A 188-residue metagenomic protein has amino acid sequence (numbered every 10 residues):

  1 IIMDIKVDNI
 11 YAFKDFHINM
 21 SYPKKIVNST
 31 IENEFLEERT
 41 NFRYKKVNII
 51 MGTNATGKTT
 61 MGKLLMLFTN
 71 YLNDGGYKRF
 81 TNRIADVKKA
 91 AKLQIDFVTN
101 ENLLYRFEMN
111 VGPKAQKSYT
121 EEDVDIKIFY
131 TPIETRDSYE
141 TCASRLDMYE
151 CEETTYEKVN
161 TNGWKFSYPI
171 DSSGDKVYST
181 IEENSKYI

Functional and structural regions predicted by a protein language model:
I1-D8, K186-I188: Extended helical coiled-coil dimerization/tether regions that scaffold and oligomerize large DNA-maintenance assemblies
I2, D15, A90-K92: Exposed beta-strand and adjacent loop surfaces of beta-rich binding modules that mediate intermolecular recognition
I2, F13, E121-D125: A broad structural signal for short, well-ordered beta-strand segments within beta-sheet-rich domains
D4-M66: Pre-Walker A-like glycine/lysine-rich segment at the N-terminus of P-loop NTPase domains
V7, I95-E101, I128-P132: Short acidic, glycine-rich loop/turn motifs
M20-K25, N110-Q116: A short, sequence-level motif marking secondary-structure junctions
R43, T53, K63-A115: Conserved P-loop NTP-binding catalytic core
G112-I188: Electropositive, glycine-dotted interaction segments that contact anionic polymers or phosphate-rich ligands
